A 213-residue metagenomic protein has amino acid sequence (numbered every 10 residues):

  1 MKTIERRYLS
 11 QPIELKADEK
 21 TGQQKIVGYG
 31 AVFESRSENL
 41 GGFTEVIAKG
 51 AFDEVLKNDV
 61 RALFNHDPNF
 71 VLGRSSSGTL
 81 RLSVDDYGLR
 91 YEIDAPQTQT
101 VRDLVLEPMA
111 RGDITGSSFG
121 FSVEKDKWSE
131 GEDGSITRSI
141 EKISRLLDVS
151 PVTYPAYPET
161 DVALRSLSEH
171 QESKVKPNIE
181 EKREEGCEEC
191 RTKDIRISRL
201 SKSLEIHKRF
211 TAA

Functional and structural regions predicted by a protein language model:
M1-K57, K176, E180-K182, C187-S198 (+1 more regions): Polar/acidic, low-complexity leader/linker segments enriched in S/T/G and N/D
P12, K16-D18, K25-V27, R61 (+1 more regions): Residue microenvironments linked to proteolytic maturation and disulfide-stabilized extracellular modules
V32, H66, T153: Residues at the C-termini of beta-strands that transition into short coil/loop
E34-S35, D67-F70, Q97-Q99, E124-K125: Short, charged/polar surface micro-motifs in flexible loops or helix N-caps
R36, F43-G50, V55-D59, H66 (+4 more regions): Surface-exposed loop/turn and secondary-structure junction residues enriched for glycine/proline
R36-N39, L72-G73, Y157-T160: Short helix/loop capping segments that flank catalytic or ligand/cofactor-binding pockets
K49-I93: A glycine-rich, hydrophobic loop/mini-helix early in the fold
K202-E205: Long, low-complexity, charged/polar intrinsically disordered accessory regions
